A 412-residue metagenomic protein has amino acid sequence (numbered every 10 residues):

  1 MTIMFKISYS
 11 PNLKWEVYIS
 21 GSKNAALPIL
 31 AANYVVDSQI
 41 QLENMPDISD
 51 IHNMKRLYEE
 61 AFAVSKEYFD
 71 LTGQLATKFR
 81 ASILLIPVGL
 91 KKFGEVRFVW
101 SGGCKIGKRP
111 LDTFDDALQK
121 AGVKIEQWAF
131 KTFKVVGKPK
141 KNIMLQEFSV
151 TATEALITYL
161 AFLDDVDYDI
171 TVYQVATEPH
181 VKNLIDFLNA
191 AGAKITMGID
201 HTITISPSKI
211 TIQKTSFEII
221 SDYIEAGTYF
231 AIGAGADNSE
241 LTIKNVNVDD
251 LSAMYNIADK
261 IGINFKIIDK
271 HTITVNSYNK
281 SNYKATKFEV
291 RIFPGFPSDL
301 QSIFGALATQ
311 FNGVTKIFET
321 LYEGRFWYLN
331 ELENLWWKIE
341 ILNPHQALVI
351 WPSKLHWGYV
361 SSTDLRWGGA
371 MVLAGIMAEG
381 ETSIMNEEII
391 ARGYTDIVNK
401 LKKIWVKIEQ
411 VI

Functional and structural regions predicted by a protein language model:
M1-I412: Short, structured segments at the rim of ligand-binding sites
